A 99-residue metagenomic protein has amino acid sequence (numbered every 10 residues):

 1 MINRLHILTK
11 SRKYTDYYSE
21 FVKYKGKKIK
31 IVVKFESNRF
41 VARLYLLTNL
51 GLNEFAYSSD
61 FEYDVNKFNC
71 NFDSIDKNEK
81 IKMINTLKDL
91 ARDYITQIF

Functional and structural regions predicted by a protein language model:
M1-T9, G51-F99: Mixed-charge, Lys/Arg-enriched low-complexity segments
M1-V32: Negatively charged, low-complexity tracts enriched in Asp/Glu with abundant Ser/Thr
L8, K23, V32-K34, A42 (+2 more regions): N-terminal non-cleavable signal-anchor helices
Y14, V22-Y24, N38-F40, F61-E62: Intrinsically disordered, low-complexity serine/threonine-rich segments
Y24-K27, K34, N38, S58 (+2 more regions): Short amphipathic alpha-helical "recognition" segments used for binding
V32-F61: A short, structured beta-strand/loop element
